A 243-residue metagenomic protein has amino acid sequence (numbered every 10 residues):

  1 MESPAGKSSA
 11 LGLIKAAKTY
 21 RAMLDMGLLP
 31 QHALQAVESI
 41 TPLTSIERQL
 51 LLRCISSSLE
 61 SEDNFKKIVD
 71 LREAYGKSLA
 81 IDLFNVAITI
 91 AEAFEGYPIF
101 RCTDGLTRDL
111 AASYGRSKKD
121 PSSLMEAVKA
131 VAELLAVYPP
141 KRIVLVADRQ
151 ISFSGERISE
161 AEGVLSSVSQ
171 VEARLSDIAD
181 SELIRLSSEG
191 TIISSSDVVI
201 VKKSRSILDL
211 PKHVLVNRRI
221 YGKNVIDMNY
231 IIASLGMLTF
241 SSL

Functional and structural regions predicted by a protein language model:
M1-S78, V86-L243: Charge-biased, low-complexity intrinsically disordered regions
